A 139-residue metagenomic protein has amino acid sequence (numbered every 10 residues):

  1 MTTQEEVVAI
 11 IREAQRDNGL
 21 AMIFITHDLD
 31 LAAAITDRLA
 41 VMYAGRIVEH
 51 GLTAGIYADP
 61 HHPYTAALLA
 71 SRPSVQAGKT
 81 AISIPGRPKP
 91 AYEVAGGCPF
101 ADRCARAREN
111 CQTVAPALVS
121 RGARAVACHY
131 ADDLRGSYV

Functional and structural regions predicted by a protein language model:
T3-T80: P-loop NTP-binding/switch modules centered on Walker-like glycine-rich loops
L52-V139: Charged, flexible cofactor/metal-binding loops and thiol motifs
